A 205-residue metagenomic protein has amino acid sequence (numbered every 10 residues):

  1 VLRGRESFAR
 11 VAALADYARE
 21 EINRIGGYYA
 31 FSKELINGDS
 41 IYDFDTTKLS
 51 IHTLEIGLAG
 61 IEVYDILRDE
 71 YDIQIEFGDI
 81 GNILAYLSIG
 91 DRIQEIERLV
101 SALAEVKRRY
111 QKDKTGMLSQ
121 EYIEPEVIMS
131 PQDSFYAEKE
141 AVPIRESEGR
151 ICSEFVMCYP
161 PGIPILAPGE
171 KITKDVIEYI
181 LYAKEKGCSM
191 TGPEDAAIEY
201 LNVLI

Functional and structural regions predicted by a protein language model:
V1-E6, G90, Q94: Amphipathic alpha-helix from the class-I
L2-G38: Conserved PLP-dependent catalytic core of the aminotransferase class-I/II
F8-A12, R19, Y64, I177-L181 (+1 more regions): Generic detector of well-ordered alpha-helical segments enriched in charged/polar residues, highlighting helical
N23, G27-G192: Conserved C-terminal alpha-helix-loop-beta "cap" of PLP-dependent enzymes that closes/shapes the active-site mouth
S189-I205: Charge-dense polyanion-binding interfaces
